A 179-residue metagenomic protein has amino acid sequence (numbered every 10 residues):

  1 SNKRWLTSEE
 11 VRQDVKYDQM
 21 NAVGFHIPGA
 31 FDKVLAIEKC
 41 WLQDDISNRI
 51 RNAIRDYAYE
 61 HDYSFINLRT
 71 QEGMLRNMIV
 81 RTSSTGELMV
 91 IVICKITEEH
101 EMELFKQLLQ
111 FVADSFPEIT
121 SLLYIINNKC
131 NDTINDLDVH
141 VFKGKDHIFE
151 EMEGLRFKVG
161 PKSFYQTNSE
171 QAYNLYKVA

Functional and structural regions predicted by a protein language model:
S1-A179: Accessory RNA-recognition modules of RNA-modification enzymes
